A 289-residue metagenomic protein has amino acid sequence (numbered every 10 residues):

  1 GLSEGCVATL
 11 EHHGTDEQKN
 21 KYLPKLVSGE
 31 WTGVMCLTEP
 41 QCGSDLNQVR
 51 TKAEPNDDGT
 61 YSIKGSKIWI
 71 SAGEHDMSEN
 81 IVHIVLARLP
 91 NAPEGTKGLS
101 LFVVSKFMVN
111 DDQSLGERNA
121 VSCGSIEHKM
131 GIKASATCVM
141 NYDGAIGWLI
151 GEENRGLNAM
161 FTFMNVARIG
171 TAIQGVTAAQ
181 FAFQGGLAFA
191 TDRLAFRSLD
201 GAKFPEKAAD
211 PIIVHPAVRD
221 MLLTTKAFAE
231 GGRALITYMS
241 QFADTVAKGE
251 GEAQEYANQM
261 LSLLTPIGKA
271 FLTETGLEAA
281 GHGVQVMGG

Functional and structural regions predicted by a protein language model:
G1-N20, P24, S28-G29, S78-V82 (+2 more regions): Internal helix-loop-helix
S28-L37: A short, Trp-centered hydrophobic/proline-enriched beta-strand micro-motif
Q41-S44, E74-D76, P93, K129-S135: Short Gly/Pro-enriched turn/cap motifs at secondary-structure boundaries
A53-E54: A structural signal for short hydrophobic beta-strand segments in well-ordered beta-sheet cores
T60, K64-S114, R118: A short core secondary-structure module
W69, V109-G124, K129, A136-A167 (+1 more regions): A glycine-rich, basic-preceded beta-loop-alpha segment at the flavin cofactor/substrate interface of flavin-utilizing
I132, Y238, E255-G289: Alpha-helix capping/hinge segments and adjacent helical runs
R168-V246: Extended amphipathic alpha-helical segments enriched in small hydrophobics
